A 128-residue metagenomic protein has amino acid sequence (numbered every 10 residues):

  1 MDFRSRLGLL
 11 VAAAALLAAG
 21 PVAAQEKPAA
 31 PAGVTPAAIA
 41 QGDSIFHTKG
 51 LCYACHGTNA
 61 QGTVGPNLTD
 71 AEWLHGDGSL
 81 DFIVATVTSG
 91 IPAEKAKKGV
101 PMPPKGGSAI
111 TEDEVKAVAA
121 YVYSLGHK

Functional and structural regions predicted by a protein language model:
M1-V11: Bacterial N-terminal signal peptides that target proteins for export
A19-P21: N-terminal signal peptide c-region/cleavage motif recognized by signal peptidases
A24-H47: Electrostatic cytochrome c docking/interface patches
G42, K49-T58, M102-P103, V118-V122: The canonical Cys-X-X-Cys-His
T63-A71, G90-K128: Axial heme c-ligation environment in periplasmic c-type cytochrome domains
